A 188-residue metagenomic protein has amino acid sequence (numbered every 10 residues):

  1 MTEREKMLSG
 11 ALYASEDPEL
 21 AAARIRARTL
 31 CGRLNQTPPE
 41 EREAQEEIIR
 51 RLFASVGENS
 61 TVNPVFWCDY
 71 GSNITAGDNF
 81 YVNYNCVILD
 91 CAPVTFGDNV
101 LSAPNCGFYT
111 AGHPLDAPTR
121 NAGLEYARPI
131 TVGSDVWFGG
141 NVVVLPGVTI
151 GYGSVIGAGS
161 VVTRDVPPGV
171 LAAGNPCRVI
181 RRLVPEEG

Functional and structural regions predicted by a protein language model:
M1-N59, C177-R181, P185-G188: Terminal amphipathic alpha-helical/low-complexity segments used for targeting or macromolecular assembly
P39, F66-A76, Y81-T149, N175-G188: Flexible, glycine/small-residue-enriched loop-and-beta-strand segment within the central core of proteins
L101, S154-V155: Short alpha-helix at the nucleotide-sugar/activated-sugar donor binding site of glycosyltransferases and closely
W137, V155, L171-A173: Short-chain dehydrogenase/reductase
V148-G151, V166: Extended beta-solenoid/beta-helix repeat architectures
V162-T163: Short hydrophobic beta-strand element within catalytic cores of glycosyltransferases and related nucleotide-activated
